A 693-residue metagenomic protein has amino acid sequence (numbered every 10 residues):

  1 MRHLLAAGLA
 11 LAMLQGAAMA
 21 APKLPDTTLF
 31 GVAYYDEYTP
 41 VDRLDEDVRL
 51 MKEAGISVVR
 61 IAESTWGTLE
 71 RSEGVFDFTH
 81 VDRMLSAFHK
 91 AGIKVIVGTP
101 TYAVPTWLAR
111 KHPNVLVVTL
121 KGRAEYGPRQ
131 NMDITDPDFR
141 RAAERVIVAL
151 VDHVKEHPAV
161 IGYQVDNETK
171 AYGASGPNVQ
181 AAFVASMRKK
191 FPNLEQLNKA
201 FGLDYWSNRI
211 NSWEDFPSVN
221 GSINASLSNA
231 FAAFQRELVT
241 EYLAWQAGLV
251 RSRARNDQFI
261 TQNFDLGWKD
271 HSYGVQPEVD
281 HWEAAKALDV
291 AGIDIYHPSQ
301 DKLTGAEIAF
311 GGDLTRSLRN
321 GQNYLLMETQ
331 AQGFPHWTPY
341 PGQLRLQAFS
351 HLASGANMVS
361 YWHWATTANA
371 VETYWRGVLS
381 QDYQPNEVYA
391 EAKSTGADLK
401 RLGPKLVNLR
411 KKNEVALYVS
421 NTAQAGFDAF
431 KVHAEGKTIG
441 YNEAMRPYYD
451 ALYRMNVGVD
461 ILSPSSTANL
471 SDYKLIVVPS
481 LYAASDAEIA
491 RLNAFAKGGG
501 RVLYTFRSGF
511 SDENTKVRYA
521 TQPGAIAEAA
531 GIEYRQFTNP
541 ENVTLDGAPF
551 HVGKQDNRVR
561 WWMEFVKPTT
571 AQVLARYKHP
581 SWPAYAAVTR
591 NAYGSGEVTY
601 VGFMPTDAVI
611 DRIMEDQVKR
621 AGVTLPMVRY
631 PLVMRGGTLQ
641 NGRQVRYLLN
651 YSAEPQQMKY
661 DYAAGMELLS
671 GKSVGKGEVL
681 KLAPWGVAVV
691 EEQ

Functional and structural regions predicted by a protein language model:
A6-Q15: Bacterial N-terminal signal peptides
A20-V58, R71, S86-A87, K405: N-terminal carbohydrate-binding accessory modules
F30-T39, S64-T79, E125-E144, T169-G173 (+6 more regions): The substrate-binding groove and active-site-proximal loops of carbohydrate-active enzymes, especially glycoside
V32, M51, V59, F88 (+8 more regions): Conserved, mostly hydrophobic/aromatic
Y38-E53, V146-A149, S272-A284, Y340-A348 (+1 more regions): Short, acidic/polar
D45-K52, R60-A124, V148-V151, Q246-A254: Aromatic-lined substrate-binding rim segments of carbohydrate-active enzymes
E125-D301, G305-I308: Polysaccharide-binding and catalytic clefts of secreted carbohydrate-active enzymes
N256, A285, D289, I293-Q693: Carbohydrate-binding surfaces of carbohydrate-active enzymes
